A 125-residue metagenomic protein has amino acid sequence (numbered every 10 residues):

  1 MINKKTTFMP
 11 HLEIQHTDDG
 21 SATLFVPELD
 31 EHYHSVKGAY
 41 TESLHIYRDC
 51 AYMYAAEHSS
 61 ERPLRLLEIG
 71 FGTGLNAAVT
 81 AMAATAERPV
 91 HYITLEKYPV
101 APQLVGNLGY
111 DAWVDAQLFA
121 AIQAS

Functional and structural regions predicted by a protein language model:
I2-I69, T73-T85: Class I S-adenosylmethionine
E42, I46, Q103, N107 (+1 more regions): Charged/polar, solvent-exposed surface patches and flexible loops
Y47, F71, L95, F119-S125: Aromatic-residue hotspot detector
A51, T85-A86, Q103, G109: SAM-dependent transferase fold signal centered on methyltransferase-like domains, encompassing both Class I
N76, A101-Q103: Short catalytic/ligand-binding loop motif for oxyanion handling, primarily in non-cytosolic enzymes, centered on
V90-I93: Short beta-strand element of Class I
Y98: Conserved SAM/SAH-binding beta-strand->alpha-helix loop
G106-S125: S-adenosyl-L-methionine
